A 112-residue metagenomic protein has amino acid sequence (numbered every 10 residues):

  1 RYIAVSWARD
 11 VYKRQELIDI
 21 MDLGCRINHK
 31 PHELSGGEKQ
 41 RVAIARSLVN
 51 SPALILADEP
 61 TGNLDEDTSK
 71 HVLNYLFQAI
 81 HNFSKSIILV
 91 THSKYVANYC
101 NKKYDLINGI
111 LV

Functional and structural regions predicted by a protein language model:
R1-A8, Y12: Single conserved hydrophobic/aromatic residue that forms the stacking wall/gate of nucleotide- or nucleobase-binding
D19, I27-K30: Signature (C-motif/LSGGQ) region and adjacent switch/coupling loops of ABC-type ATPase nucleotide-binding domains
K30-L34, E38: Conserved ABC ATPase signature
I44: Hydrophobic anchor residue at the start of the ABC signature
V49-A53: A short, proline-enriched helix->beta-strand linker immediately N-terminal to the Walker B motif in ABC-type P-loop
I55-D58: Catalytic Walker B motif of ABC-type/P-loop ATPase nucleotide-binding domains
Y75-L89, A97: Conserved catalytic loops of ABC-family nucleotide-binding domains
